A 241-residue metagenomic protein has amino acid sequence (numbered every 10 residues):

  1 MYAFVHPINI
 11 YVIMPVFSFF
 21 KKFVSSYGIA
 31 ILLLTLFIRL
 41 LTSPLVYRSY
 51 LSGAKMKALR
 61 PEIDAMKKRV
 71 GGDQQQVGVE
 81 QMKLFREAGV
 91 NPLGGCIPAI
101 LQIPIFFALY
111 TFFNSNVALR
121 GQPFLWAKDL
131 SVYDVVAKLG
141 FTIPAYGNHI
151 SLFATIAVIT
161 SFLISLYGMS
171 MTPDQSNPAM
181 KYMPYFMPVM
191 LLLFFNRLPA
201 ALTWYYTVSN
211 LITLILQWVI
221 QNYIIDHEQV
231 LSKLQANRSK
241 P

Functional and structural regions predicted by a protein language model:
M1-P241: Helix-loop-helix
